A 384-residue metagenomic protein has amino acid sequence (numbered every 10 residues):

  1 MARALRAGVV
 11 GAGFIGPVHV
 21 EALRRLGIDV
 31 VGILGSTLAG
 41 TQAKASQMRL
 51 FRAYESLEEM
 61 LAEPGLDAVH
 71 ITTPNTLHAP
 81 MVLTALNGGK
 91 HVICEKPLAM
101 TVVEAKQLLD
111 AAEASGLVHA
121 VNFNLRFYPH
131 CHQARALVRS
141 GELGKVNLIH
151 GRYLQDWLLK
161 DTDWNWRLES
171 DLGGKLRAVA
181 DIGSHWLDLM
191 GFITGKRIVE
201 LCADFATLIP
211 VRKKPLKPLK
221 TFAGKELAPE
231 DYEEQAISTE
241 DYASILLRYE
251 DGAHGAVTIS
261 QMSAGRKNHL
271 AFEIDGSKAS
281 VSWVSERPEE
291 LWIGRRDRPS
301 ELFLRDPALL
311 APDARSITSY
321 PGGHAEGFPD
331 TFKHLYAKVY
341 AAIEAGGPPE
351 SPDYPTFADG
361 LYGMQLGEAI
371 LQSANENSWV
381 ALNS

Functional and structural regions predicted by a protein language model:
M1-A4, A68-H70, R287, H324-G327 (+1 more regions): C-terminal helix-rich "cap/oligomerization" subdomain common to oxidoreductases
M1-M48: N-terminal Rossmann-like dinucleotide-binding module
H19, M48-A111: Beta-loop-alpha module in the N-terminal Rossmann-like domain of NAD(P)-dependent dehydrogenases, especially those
C94, H119-V121, H150, W283: Hydrophobic residues in well-ordered beta-strands that form the structural core
Q107-L125, G144-L148: Rossmann-fold dehydrogenase core element
N124, A206-E240, S244-D251, F272 (+1 more regions): C-terminal glycine/acidic-rich active-site capping loop/insertion
L125-A236, L291, N377: Predominantly a Rossmann-like dinucleotide-binding segment in NAD(P)-dependent oxidoreductases
